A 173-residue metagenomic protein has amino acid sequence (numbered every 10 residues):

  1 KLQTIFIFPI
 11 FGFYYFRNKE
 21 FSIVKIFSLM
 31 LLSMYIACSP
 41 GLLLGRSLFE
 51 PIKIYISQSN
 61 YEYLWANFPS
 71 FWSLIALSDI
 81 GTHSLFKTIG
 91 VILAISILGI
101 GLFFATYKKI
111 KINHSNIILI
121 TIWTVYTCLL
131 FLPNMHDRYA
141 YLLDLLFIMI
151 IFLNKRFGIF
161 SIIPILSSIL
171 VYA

Functional and structural regions predicted by a protein language model:
Q3-F6, M30, T121, L145-M149: Alpha-helical transmembrane segments of multi-pass membrane proteins
F6-L32, L142: Perimembrane helix-loop-helix junctions
G12-E20, L44, I100-K111, I150-K155: Structural signal for the C-terminal ends of transmembrane alpha-helices and the immediately following loop
E20-L42, S161-S167: Hydrophobic alpha-helical membrane-interfacial segments at the cytosolic entry of transmembrane helices
S39-Y55: Helix-to-loop transition at the C-terminal end of transmembrane segments
S47, S57-F131: Aromatic/glycine/proline-enriched transmembrane-helix motif characteristic of membrane-embedded glycan-assembly enzymes
L132-L143: Membrane-interface catalytic loops of GT-C/OST-like multi-pass glycosylation enzymes that act
N154-A173: C-terminal multi-pass transmembrane helix bundles with aromatic-rich, positive-inside signatures
